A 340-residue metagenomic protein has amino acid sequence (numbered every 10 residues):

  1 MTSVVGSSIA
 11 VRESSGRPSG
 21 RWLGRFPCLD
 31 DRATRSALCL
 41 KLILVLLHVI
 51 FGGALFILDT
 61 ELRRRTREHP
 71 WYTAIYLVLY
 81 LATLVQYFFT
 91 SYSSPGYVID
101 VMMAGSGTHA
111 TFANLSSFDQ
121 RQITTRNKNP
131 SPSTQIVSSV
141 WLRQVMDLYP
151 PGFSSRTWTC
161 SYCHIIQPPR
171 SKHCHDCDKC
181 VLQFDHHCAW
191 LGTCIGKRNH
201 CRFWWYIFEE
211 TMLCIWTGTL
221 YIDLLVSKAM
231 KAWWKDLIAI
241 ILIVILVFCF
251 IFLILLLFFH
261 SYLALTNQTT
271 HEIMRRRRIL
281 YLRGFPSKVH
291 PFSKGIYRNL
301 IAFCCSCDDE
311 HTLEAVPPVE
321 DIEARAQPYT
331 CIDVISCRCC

Functional and structural regions predicted by a protein language model:
M1-C340: Membrane-associated feature with strongest affinity for ZDHHC
